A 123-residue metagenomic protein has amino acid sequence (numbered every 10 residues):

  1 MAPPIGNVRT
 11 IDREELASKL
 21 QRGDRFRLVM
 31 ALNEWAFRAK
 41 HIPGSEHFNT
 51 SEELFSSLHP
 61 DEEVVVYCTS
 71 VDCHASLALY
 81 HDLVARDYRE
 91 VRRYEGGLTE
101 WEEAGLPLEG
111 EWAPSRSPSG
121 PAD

Functional and structural regions predicted by a protein language model:
M1-A36, G110-D123: Flexible, polar/low-complexity N-terminal or interdomain linker segments that lie immediately upstream of folded
D12, N49, E95: Short loop/edge segments at beta-strand edges and connector loops that shape dinucleotide/nucleotide cofactor-binding
R22-L28, P43-G44, E63, R89-E90: Short active-site oxyanion
N33, S51, G97: A generic "binding-loop/recognition-motif" signal
N33-E46: Acidic/glycine-enriched edge-of-secondary-structure segments
E46-E53: Glycine-rich, highly charged phosphate/nucleotide-binding loops
F55-E102: Catalytic cysteine-centered active loop of the rhodanese-like fold, especially the PTP/DSP P-loop
G105-E109: Short low-complexity, flexible loop/linker segments enriched in glycine and/or proline with clustered acidic
